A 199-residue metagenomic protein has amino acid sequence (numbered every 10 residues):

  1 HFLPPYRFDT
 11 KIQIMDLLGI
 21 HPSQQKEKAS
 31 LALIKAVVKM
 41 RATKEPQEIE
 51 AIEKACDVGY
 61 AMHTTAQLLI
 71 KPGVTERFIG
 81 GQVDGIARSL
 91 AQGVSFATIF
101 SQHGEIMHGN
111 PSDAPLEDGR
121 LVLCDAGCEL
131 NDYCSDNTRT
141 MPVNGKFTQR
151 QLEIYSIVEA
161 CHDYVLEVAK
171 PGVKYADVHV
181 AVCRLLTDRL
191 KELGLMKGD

Functional and structural regions predicted by a protein language model:
H1-D199: Active-site neighborhoods and metal-handling regions in enzymes and metal-associated proteins
